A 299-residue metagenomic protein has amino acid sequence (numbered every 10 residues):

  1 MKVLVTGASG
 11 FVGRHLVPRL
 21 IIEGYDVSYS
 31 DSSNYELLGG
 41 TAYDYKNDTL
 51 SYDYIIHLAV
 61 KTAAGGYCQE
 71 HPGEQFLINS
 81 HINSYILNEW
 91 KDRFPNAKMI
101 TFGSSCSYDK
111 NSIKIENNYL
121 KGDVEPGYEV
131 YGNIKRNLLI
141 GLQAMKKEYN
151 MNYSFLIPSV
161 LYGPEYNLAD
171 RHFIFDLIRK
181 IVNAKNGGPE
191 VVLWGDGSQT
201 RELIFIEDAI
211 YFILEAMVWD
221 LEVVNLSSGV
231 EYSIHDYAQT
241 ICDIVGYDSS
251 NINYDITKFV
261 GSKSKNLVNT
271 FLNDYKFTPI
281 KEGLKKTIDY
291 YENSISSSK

Functional and structural regions predicted by a protein language model:
V3-E23: N-terminal Rossmann NAD(P)H-binding glycine-rich loop of SDR-like oxidoreductase domains
F11, V17, N183-K299: C-terminal substrate-binding subdomain of Rossmann-fold SDR/epimerase-dehydratase oxidoreductases
V27-K46: Adenosine-cofactor binding site in Rossmann-like domains, unifying the SAM/SAH pocket of S-adenosylmethionine-dependent
Y45-N79: NAD(P)H-binding glycine-rich loop region in Rossmannoid oxidoreductase-like domains and their noncatalytic homologs
Q75-N83, W90, I100, I134-K135: Short alpha-helix in the Rossmann-fold core of NAD(P)-dependent oxidoreductases
S84-Y128, S154: Conserved Rossmann-fold NAD(P)-dependent oxidoreductase catalytic core, especially the SDR/UDP-sugar
Y85-N88, P126-I157, D176-N186: Active-site Tyr-X1-5-Lys
S107-D109, E129-V130, L156-F175, Q199-T200: Flexible, glycine-rich beta-alpha linker
